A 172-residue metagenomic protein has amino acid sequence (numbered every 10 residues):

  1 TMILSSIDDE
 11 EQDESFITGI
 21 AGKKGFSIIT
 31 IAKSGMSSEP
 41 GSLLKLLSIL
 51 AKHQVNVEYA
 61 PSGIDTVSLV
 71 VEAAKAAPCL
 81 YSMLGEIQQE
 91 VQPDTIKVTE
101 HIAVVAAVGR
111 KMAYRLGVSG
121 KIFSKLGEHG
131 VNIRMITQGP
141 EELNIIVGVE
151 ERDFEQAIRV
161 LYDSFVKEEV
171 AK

Functional and structural regions predicted by a protein language model:
T1-P140, N144-K172: C-terminal catalytic "cap/lid" subdomain
